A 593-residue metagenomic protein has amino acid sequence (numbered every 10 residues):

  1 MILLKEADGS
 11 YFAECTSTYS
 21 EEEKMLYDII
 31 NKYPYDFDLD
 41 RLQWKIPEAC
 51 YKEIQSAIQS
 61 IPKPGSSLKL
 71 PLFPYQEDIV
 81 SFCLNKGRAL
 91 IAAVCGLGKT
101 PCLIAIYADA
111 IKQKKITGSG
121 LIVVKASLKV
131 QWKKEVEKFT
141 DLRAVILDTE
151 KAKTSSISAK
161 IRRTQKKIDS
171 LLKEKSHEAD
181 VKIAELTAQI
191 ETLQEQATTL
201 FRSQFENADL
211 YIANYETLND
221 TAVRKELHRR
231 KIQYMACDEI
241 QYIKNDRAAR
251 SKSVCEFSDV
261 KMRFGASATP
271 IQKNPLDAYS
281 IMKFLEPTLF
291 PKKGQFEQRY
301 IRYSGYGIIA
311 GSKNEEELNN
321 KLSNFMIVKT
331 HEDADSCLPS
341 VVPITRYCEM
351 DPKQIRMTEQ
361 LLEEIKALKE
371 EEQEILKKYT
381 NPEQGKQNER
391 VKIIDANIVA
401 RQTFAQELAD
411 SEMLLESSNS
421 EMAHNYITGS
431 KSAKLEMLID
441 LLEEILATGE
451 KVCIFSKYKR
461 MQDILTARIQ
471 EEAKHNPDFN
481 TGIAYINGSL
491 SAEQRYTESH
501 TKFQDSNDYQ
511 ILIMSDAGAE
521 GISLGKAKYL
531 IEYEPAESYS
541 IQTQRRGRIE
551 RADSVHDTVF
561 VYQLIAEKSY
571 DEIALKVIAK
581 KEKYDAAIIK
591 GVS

Functional and structural regions predicted by a protein language model:
M1-K69: Accessory DNA-engaging acidic/polar modules
S60-A92: Conserved pre-motif I regulatory segment
V94, C102, Y107-K112, L121 (+4 more regions): Conserved Helicase C-terminal RecA-like lobe
C102, T117-F139, K273-D277, K457-R460: Conserved Walker A/P-loop ATP-binding site and its immediately adjacent core in helicase/helicase-like ATPase domains
S119, K138, E150-E174, D180 (+5 more regions): Conserved P-loop NTPase motor "coupling/switch" region that bridges the ATPase
I212-L218, R224-K231, A249-V260, P291-S418 (+4 more regions): Inter-lobe coupling linker of SF2 helicases/translocases
N219-A222, K273-P275, Q462-I464, Y496 (+2 more regions): SF2 helicase motor core recognition
E537-T543, E550-S593: A conserved SF2-helicase RecA2
